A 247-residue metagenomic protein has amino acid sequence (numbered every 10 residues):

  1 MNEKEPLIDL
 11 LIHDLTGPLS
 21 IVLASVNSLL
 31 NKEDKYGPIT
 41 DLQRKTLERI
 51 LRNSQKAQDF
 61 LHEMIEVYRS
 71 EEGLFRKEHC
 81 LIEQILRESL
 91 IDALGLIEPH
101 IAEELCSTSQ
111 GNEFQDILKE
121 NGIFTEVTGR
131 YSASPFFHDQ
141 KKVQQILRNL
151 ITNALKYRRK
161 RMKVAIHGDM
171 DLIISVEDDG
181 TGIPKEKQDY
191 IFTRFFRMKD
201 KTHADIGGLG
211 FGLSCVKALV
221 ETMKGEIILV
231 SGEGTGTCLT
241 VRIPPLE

Functional and structural regions predicted by a protein language model:
G17-I21: Residue-level recognition of the "H+4" position in the DHp/HisKA helix of two-component sensor histidine kinases
R52-A57: Short alpha-helical segment of the dimerization/phosphotransfer core of two-component systems
E71-E78, C106, Y131-H138: Conserved micro-motifs of the catalytic ATP-binding
R161-D171: Short beta-strand/loop element within the Bergerat-fold HATPase_c
D178: Acidic ATP/Mg2+-coordinating residue in the GHKL
I183-F195: Short conserved segment of the HATPase_c
